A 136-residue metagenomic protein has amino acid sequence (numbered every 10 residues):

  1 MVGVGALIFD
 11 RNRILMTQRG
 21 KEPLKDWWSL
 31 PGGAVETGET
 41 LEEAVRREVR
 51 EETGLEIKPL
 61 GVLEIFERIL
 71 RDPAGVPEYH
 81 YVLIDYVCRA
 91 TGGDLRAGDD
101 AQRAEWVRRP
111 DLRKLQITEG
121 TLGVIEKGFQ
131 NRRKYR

Functional and structural regions predicted by a protein language model:
M1-I14, V87: Conserved N-terminal beta-strand and adjoining loop/helix that marks the start of the Nudix/MutT-like hydrolase domain
P23-D26: A conserved beta-turn-beta hairpin within the catalytic core of GNAT-like acetyltransferases that forms part
L30-L63, Y86: The catalytic Nudix box helix
E67-D94: Active-site-adjacent beta-strand/loop module that shapes the phosphate/pyrophosphate-binding cleft
D85-V87, R96-G128: NUDIX/MutT-family hydrolases
N131-R136: Acidic/histidine-enriched, glycine/proline-rich intrinsically disordered or flexible terminal extensions
